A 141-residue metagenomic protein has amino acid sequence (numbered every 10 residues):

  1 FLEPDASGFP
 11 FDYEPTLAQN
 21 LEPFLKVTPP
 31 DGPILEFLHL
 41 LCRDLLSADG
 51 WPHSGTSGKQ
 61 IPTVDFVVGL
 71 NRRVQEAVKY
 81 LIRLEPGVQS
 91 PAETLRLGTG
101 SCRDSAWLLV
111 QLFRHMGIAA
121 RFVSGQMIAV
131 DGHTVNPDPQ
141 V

Functional and structural regions predicted by a protein language model:
L2-G100, L108: Secondary-structure boundary elements
S57, R72, D104-V141: Hydrophobic/aromatic-rich core segments of domains that either
